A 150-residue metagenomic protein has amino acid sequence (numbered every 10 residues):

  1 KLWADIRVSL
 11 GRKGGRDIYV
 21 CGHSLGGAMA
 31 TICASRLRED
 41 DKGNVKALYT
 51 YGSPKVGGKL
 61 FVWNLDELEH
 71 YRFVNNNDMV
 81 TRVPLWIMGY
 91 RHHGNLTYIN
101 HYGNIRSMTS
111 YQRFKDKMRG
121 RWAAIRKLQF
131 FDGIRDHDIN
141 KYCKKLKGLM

Functional and structural regions predicted by a protein language model:
K1-C21, L25-M150: Non-catalytic, mobile gating and regulatory segments of ester bond hydrolases
